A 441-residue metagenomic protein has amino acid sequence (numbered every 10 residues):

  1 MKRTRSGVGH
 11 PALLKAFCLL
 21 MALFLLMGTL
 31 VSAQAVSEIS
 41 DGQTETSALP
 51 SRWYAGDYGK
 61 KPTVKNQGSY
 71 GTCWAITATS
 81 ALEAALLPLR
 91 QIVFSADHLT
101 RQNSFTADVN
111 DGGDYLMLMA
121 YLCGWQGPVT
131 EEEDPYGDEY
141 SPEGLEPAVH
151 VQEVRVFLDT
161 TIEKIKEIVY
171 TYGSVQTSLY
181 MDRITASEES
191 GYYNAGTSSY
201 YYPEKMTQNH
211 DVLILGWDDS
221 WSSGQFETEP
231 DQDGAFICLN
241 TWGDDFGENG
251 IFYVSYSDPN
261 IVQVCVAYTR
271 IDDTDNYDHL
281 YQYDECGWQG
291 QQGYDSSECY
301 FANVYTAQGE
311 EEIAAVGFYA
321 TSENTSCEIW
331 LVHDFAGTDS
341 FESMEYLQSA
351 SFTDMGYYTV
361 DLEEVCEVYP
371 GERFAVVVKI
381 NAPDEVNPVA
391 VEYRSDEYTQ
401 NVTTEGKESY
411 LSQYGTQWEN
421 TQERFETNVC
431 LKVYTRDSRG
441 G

Functional and structural regions predicted by a protein language model:
R3-F17: Bacterial N-terminal signal peptides that target proteins for export
A16-G28: Bacterial N-terminal signal peptides
M27-I39: Sec-dependent signal peptide cleavage junction
V36-A314, Y319-A350, D354, N387-R394 (+1 more regions): Catalytic-core signature of thiol
S257, I261, P370, Q422-V429: Extracellular interaction modules
G356-Y358: Short strand-edge motifs at loop-to-beta-strand transitions and within beta-strands of extracellular beta-rich domains
C366-V378: Noncatalytic modules at the cell exterior or secretory-pathway interfaces, chiefly beta-strand-rich lectin/adhesion
K379-R439: Short, surface-exposed beta-strand/loop patches at domain edges that form aromatic-rich interfacial subsites
